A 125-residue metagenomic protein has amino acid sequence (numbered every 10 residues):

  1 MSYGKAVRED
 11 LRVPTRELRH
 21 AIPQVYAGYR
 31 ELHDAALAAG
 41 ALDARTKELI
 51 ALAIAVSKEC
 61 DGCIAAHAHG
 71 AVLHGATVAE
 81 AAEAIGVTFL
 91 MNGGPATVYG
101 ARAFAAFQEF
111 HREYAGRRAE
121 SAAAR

Functional and structural regions predicted by a protein language model:
M1-T46, V98-R125: Acidic, glycine/proline-rich low-complexity segments that act as flexible tails and inter-domain linkers
Y29, H33, L49-I54, A84-M91 (+1 more regions): Short alpha-helical scaffolding segments that buttress acidic/His motifs in well-ordered protein cores
A35-A38, H69, L73, L90: General structural signal for alpha-helix termini and helix-helix connectors
S57: Sequence/structural segment immediately N-terminal to covalent heme-attachment motifs in c-type and related
C60-C63: Short cysteine clusters
A66-V78, F107: Iron-sulfur (Fe-S) cluster-binding segments and ferredoxin-like electron-carrier domains, especially [2Fe-2S]
G94: Substrate/cofactor-recognition hotspot
